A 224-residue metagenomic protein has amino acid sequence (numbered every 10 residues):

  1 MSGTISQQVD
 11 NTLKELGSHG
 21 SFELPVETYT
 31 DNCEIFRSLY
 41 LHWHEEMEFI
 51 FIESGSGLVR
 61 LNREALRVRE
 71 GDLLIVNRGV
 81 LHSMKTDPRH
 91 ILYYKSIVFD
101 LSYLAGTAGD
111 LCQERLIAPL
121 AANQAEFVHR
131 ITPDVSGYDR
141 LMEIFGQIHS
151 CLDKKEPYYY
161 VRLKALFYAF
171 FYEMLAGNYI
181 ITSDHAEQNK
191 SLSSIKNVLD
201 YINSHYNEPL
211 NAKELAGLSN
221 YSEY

Functional and structural regions predicted by a protein language model:
M1-L73, G79-V80, P88, L111-R115 (+1 more regions): Generic protein-terminus/edge-of-domain signal
C33-E34, N178-A186: Short, Lys/Arg-enriched N-terminal segment that forms or immediately precedes the first helix of a structured domain
G79-L104, G109-C112: Ligand-binding loop in jelly-roll beta-barrel domains
Q113-L166, D200: Amphipathic alpha-helical segments enriched in hydrophobic/aromatic residues interleaved with Lys/Arg
Y158-R162, A186-S193, N207: Cytosolic nucleotide-utilizing catalytic cores of signal-transduction proteins
Y168-F170, D184-H185: Polybasic "coupling" helices that flank or enter modular domains
Y172-I180, N197-Y224: Basic/polar phosphate-binding segments, predominantly the helix-turn-helix DNA-binding elements of transcriptional
